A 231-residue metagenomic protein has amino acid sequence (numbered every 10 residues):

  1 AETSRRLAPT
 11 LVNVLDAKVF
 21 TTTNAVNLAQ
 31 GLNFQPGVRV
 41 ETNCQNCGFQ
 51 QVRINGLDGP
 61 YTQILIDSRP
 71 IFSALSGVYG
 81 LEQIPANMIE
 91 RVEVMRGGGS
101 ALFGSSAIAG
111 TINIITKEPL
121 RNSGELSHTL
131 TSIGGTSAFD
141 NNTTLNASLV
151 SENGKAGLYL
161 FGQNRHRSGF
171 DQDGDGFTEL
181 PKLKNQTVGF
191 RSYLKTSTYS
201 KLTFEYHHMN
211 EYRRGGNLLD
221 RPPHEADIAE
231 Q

Functional and structural regions predicted by a protein language model:
A1, I54-D58, I66-S68, R96 (+2 more regions): Flexible glycine-/small-residue-rich
A1-T21, A29, G59: Short, acidic, small-residue-rich periplasmic hinge/interaction motif at the N-terminus of Gram-negative outer-membrane
A8, G37-G48, G104-I108: Short, glycine-/polar-rich solvent-exposed loops and beta-turns at beta-strand/coil boundaries
L32: Active-site-adjacent helical/loop segments in soluble small-molecule enzymes
N46, G56-D58, M88, R96 (+3 more regions): Short loop/turn positions at the edges of beta-strands in beta-sheet-rich folds
Q51-R53, R69-R96, K117: Short acidic/polar hinge/loop motifs at secondary-structure boundaries that mediate gating or recognition
S73-L75, M88-E90, A101-D173, P181-V188 (+1 more regions): Outer-membrane beta-barrel translocator/receptor signature
R167-T187, Y193-K195, Y199-Q231: Flexible loop and strand-edge segments within Gram-negative outer membrane beta-barrel domains
